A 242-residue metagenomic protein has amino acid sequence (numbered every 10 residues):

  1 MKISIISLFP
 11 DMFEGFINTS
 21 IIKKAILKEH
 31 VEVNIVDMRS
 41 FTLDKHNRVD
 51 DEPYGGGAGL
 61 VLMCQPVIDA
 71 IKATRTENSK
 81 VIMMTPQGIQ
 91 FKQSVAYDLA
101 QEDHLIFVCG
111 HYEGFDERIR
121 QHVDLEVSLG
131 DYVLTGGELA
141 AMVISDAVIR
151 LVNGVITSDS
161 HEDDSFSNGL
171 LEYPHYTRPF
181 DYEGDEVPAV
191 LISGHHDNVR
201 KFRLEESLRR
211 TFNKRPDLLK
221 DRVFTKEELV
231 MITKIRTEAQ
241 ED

Functional and structural regions predicted by a protein language model:
M1-I71, D197-K220: N-terminal nucleotide/polyanion-binding subdomain common to many enzyme families
S4-I6, N34-V36, I82, L105-I106 (+1 more regions): Hydrophobic/aromatic beta-strand patches that form the interior of the parallel beta-sheet core in alpha/beta enzyme
V61-F107, D116, N153-G154: S-adenosyl-L-methionine/SAH cofactor-binding core of RNA-modifying enzymes
H111-Y112, Y132: Active-site metal-binding loops of divalent metal-dependent hydrolases
Y112-R120: Short, glycine/polar-rich helix-capping loops at beta-to-alpha or helix-loop-helix junctions that flank or form
I119-H161: Structured adenosyl-cofactor binding patch, chiefly the S-adenosyl-L-methionine
L139, L151-V190: Internal, active-site/partner-interface "lid" segment
P179-D242: SAM-dependent methyltransferases
